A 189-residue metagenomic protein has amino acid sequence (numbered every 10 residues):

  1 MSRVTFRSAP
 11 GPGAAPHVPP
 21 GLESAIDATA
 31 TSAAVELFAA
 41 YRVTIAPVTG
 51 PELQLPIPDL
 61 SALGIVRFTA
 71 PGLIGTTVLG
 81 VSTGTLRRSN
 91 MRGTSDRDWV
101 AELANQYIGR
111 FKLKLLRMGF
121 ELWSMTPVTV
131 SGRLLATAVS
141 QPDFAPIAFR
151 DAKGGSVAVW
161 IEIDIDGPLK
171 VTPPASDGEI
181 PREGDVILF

Functional and structural regions predicted by a protein language model:
M1-F189: N-terminal auxiliary interaction/assembly segments of multi-subunit proteins
